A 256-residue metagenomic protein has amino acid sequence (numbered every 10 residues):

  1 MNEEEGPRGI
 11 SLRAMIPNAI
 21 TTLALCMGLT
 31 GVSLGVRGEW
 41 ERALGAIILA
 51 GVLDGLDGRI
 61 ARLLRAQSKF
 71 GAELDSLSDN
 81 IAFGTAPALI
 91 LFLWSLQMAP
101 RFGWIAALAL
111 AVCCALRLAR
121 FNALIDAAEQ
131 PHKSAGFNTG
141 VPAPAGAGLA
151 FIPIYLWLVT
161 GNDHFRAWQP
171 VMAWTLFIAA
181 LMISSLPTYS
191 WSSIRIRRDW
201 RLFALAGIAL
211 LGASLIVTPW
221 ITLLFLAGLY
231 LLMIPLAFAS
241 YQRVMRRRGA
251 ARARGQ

Functional and structural regions predicted by a protein language model:
M1-E5, A135-Q256: C-terminal membrane-associated helical module and adjoining short loops/tails
M1-G55, A237, Q256: Topogenic membrane-insertion module of multi-pass membrane proteins
I10-N18, F70-S78, N138-T139, S190-W200: Short, amphipathic, aromatic/basic-enriched membrane-interface segments that mark the entry/exit of transmembrane
A14-T21, L63-F121, P153-I154: Multi-pass membrane catalytic core of lipid/isoprenoid biosynthesis enzymes
C26-T30, A86-A88, L205-A213: Hydrophobic, membrane-inserted alpha-helices
L29-V32, L49, L53, P87 (+3 more regions): Alpha-helical transmembrane segments of polytopic integral membrane proteins, especially the permease/helical cores
T30-G45, I81, T85-L108, F151-V171 (+1 more regions): Helix-coil boundary and interhelical linker segments in multi-pass alpha-helical membrane proteins
R59-S68, A115-K133, I183-S192, A239-Q242: C-terminal ends of transmembrane helices
